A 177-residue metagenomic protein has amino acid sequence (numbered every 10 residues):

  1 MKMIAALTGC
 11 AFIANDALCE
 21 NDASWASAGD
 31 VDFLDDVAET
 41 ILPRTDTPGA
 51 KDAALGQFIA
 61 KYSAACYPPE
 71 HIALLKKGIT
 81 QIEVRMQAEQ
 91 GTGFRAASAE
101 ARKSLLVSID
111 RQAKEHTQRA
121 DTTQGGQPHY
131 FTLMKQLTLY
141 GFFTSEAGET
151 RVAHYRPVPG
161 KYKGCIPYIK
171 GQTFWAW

Functional and structural regions predicted by a protein language model:
M1-L18, S98: N-terminal export signals
L18-A54: Immediate post-signal-peptide N-terminus of mature secreted/exported proteins
G29-D32, D36, A54-W177: Mature-region segments of soluble proteins
